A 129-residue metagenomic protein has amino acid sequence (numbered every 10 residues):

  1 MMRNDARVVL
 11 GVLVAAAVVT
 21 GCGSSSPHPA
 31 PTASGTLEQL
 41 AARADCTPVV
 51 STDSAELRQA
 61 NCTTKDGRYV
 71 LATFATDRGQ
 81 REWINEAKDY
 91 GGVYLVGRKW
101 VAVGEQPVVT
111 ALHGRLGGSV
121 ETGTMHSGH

Functional and structural regions predicted by a protein language model:
M1-V12: Bacterial N-terminal signal peptides that target proteins for export
V18-G21: C-terminal motif of bacterial Sec signal peptides marking the signal peptidase cleavage site
G23-S26: Bacterial signal peptide processing site
S34-Y90: Short, solvent-exposed recognition patches
K65-H129: Extracytosolic low-complexity repeat regions of secreted or lipid-anchored proteins
